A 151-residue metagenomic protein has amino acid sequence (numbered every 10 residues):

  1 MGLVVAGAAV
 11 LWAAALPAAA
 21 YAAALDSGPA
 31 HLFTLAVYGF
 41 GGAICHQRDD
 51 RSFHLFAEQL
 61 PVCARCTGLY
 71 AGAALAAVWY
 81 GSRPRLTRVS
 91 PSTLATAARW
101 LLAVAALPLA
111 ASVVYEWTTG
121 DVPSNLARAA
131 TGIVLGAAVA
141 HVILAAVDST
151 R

Functional and structural regions predicted by a protein language model:
G2-A30: N-terminal signal-anchor transmembrane alpha helix
A8-L16, S92-T118: Small-polar-interrupted transmembrane alpha-helices in polytopic inner-membrane proteins
P17-A24, V113-G120, I143-A146, T150: Transmembrane helix-loop junctions and nearby membrane-interface residues
A22-V62: Extracytosolic (periplasmic/ER-lumenal) interhelical loops and adjacent juxtamembrane/interface segments of multi-pass
Q47-A64, A110-L135: Interfacial helix-loop-helix junctions of multi-pass membrane proteins
P61-P84: Hydrophobic alpha-helical transmembrane segments
Y70-A77, I133-S149: Hydrophobic cores of alpha-helical transmembrane segments in multi-pass inner/ER membrane proteins, independent
P84-T96, R151: Membrane-interfacial, low-structure loops and terminal tails that flank and connect transmembrane helices in multi-pass
